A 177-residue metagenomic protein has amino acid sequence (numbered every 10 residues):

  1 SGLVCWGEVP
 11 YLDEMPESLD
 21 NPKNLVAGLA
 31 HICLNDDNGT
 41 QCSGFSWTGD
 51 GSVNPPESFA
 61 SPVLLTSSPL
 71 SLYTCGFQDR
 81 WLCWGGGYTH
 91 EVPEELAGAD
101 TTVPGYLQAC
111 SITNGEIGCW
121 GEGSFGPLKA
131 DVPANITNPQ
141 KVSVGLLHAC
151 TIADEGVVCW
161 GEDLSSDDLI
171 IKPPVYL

Functional and structural regions predicted by a protein language model:
S1, D37, L64, R80 (+3 more regions): Tandem repeat domain/solenoid detector
V4-S18, G44-F59, G85-L96, G118-N135 (+1 more regions): Short glycine/serine- and acidic-residue-enriched loop/turn motifs that recur at repeat junctions
C5, H31-L34, C42, Y73-C75 (+5 more regions): Conserved core positions of repeat-based scaffolds
N35-D36, S46-T48, S68, Q78 (+3 more regions): Acidic surface patches and DE-rich sequence motifs
T113, T137, A153, I171-K172: Residues marking helix boundaries in flexible regions
